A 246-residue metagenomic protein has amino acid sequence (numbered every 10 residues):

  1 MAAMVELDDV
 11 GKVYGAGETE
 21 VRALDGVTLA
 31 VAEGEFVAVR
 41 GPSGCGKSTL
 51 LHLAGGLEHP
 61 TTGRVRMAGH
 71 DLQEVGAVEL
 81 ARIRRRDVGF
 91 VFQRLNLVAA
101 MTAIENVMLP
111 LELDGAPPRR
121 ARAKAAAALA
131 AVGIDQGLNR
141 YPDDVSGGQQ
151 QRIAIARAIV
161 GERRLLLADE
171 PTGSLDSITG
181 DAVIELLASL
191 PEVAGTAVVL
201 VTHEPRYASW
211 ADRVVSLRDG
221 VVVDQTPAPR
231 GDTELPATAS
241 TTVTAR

Functional and structural regions predicted by a protein language model:
M1-V13, D224-R246: ABC-family P-loop ATPase nucleotide-binding domain
A2-A211, S216: ABC family nucleotide-binding domain
V214-P227: H-loop (His-switch) and adjacent beta-strand-loop-beta switch element of ABC-type ATPase nucleotide-binding domains
